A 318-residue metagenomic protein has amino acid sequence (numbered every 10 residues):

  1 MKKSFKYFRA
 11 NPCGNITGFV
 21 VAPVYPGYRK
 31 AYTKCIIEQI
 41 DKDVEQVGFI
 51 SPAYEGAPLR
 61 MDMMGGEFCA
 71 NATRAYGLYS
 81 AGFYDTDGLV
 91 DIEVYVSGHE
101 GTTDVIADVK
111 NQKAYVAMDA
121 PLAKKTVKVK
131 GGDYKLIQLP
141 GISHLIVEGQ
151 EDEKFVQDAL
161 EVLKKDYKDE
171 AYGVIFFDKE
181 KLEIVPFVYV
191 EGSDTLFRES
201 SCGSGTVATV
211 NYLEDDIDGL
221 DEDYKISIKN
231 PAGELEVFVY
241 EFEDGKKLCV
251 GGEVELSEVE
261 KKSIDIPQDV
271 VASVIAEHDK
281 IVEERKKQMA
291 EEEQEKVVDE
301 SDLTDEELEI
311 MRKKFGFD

Functional and structural regions predicted by a protein language model:
M1-Q112, Q138, S143-H278: A glycine-rich beta-to-alpha transition motif near the start of alpha/beta enzyme domains, typified by
E38-K42, K165, E284, E291 (+1 more regions): A structural signal for alpha-helix termini and helix-coil/disorder junctions
N111-A120: Membrane helix-loop-helix hairpins that form the core translocation module of multi-pass transporters
D119-K135, K154-V162: Active-site glycine-rich loop that binds ribose-phosphate moieties when present
K125-V127, D269, D279-K280, E295-K296 (+1 more regions): Residue-level marker of intrinsically disordered, low-complexity segments enriched for small/polar residues
A272, A276-D302: Acidic, proline-/serine-/threonine-rich low-complexity intrinsically disordered repeat tracts
S301-D318: Long, low-complexity, intrinsically disordered segments
